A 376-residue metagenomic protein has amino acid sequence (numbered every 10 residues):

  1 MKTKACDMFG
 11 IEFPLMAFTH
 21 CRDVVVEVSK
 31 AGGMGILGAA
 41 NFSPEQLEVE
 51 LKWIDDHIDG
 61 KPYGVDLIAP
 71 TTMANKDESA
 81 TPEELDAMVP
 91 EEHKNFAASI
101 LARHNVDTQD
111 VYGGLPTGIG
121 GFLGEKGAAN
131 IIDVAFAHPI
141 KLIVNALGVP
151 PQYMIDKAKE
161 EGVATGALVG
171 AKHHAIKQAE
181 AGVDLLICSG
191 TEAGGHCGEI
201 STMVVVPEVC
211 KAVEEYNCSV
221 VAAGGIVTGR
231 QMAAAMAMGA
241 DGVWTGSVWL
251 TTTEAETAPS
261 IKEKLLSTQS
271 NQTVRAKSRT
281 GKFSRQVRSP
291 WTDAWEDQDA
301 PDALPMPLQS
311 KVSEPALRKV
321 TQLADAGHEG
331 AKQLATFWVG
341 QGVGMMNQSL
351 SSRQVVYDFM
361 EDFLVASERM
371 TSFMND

Functional and structural regions predicted by a protein language model:
M1-Y216: Active-site entrance/lid segments in N-terminal catalytic domains of soluble metabolic enzymes
T81-A97, H196-V221, V227-D376: Conserved active-site-proximal phosphate/metal-binding subdomains
